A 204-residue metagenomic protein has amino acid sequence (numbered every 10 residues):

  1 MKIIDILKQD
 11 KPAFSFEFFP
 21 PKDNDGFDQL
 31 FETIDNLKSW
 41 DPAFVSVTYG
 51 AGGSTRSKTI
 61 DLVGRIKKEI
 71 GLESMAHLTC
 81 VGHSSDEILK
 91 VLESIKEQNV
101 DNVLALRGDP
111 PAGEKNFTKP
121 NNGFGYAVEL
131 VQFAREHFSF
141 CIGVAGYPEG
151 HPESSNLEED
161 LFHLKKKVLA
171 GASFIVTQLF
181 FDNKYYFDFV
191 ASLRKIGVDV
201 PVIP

Functional and structural regions predicted by a protein language model:
M1-D5, F27-D35, W40, G52-L72: Glycine-rich, positively charged N-terminal anion/phosphate-binding segment
M1-F16, D23, Q132-R135: N-terminal amphipathic alpha-helix/helix-capping segment at the start of soluble metabolic enzymes
A13-Q29, S74-D86, G143-E159: Active-site mouth loops of central-metabolism enzymes
F14-P20, V45-V47, S74-L78, V103-A105 (+4 more regions): Hydrophobic faces of well-ordered beta-strands that scaffold small-molecule active sites in alpha/beta enzyme cores
P21, P42-I60, D109-N122, S173-D188: Glycine-rich, proline-tolerant flexible connector loops at the mouths of alpha/beta enzymes
N24-L37, T59, S85-E93, S155-K167: Short, acidic/polar
G53-H77, N122-V144, F187-I203: Alpha-helix-loop-beta-strand connector modules within alpha/beta enzyme cores
C80-E97, N121-G125: Glycine-rich anion/phosphate-binding loops
